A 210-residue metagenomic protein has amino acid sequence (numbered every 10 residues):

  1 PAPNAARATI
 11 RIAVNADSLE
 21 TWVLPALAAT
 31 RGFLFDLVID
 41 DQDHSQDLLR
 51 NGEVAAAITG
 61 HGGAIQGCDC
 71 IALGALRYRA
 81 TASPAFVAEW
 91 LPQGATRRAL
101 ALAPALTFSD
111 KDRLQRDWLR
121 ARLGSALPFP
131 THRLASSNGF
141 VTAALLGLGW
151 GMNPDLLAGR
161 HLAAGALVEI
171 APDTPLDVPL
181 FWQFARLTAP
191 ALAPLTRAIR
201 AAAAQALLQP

Functional and structural regions predicted by a protein language model:
P1-T9, L208-P210: N-terminal hydrophobic or amphipathic helices and topogenic motifs
A5-Q66: Central regulatory/effector-binding core of bacterial HTH transcription factors
T9-A13, A57, T81, L106 (+1 more regions): Short, well-ordered beta-strand segments
A13-D17, F108-K111, A185: Structural motif
W22, P172-P210: A late-sequence structural motif
D41-Q42, T59-A64, S83-P84, S136 (+1 more regions): Beta->alpha turn/N-cap motifs
D47, D69-L148, L157-L176, Q205-P210: C-terminal regulatory
A55-T59, G149-N153, I170: Paired acidic/hydrophobic, glycine-rich loop segments that form the ligand-binding mouth/hinge of periplasmic-binding
